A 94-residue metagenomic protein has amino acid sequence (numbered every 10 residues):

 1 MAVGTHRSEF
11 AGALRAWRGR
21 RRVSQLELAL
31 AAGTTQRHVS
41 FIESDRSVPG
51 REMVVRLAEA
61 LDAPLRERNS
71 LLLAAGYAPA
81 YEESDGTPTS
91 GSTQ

Functional and structural regions predicted by a protein language model:
M1-R21: A short, Lys/Arg-rich alpha-helix, primarily the initiator
V3, L30-A31, P49-V55, E59-Q94: Short amphipathic recognition helices of helix-turn-helix/homeodomain-type DNA-binding modules
F10, T35-H38, M53, E67: Short N-terminal amphipathic alpha-helix/helix-capping patch enriched in small hydrophobics with frequent Ser/Thr
G12, R22-V23, P49-E52: Residue-level signal for the short linker/turn that defines the boundary of a DNA-recognition helix
R15, L26, V55: Residues within the helices of the helix-turn-helix
R22-F41: Short alpha-helical DNA-recognition segment
S44: Short, conserved catalytic or interaction motifs in soluble domains
